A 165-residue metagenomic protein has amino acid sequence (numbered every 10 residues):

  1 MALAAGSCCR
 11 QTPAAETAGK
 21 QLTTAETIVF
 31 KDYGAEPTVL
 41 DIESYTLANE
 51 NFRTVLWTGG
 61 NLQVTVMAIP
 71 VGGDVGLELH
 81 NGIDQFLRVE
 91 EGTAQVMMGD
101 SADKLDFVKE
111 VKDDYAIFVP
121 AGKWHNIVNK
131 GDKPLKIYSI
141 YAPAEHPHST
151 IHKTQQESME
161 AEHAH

Functional and structural regions predicted by a protein language model:
M1-A4: Bacterial N-terminal signal peptides
C8-Q63, G76, K109, H152-H165: A short, N-terminal "cap"/entry segment at the start of jelly-roll beta-barrel domains of the cupin/DSBH fold
T65-N81: Conserved short histidine dyad/triad with adjacent acidic residue
L77, V96-M97, V119, H125-G131: Short beta-strand His + acidic residue motifs that chelate non-heme Fe in jelly-roll/DSBH and cupin folds
G82-D100: Glycine- and acidic-residue-biased ligand/ion/polar-headgroup-sensing regions
S101-A121: Short acidic-glycine-tyrosine-enriched beta hairpin
K133-H148: A short hydrophobic beta-strand segment most commonly corresponding to one strand of the jelly-roll/cupin
